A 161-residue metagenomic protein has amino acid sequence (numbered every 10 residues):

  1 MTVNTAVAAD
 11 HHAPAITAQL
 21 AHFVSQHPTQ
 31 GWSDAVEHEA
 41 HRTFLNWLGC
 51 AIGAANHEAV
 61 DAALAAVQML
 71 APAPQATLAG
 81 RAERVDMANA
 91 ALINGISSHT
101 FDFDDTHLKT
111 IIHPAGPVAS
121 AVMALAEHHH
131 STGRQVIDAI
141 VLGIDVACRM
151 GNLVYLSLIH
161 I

Functional and structural regions predicted by a protein language model:
T2-I159: N-terminal core-entry segment
